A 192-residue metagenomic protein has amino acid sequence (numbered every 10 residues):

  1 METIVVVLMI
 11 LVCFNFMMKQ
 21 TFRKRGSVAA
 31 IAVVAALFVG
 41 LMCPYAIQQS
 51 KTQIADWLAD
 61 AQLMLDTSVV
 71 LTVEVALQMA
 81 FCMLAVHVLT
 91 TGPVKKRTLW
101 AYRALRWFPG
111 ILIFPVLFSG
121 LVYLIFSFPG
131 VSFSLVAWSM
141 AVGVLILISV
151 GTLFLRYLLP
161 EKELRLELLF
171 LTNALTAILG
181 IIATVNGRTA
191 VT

Functional and structural regions predicted by a protein language model:
M1-L8, A32-V33, L65-A80, S134-L145: Alpha-helical transmembrane segments of polytopic membrane proteins
T3-K24: N-terminal signal-anchor/start-transfer transmembrane helix
M18-A36, L159-L171: Alpha-helical transmembrane segments and their helix-start/interface "positive-inside/aromatic belt" motifs in integral
A29-A55, P115: A generic, lipid-embedded transmembrane alpha helix
C43-S50, V116-V122, T176-T192: Hydrophobic alpha-helical transmembrane segments in multi-pass integral membrane proteins
S50-V88: Alpha-helical transmembrane-segment detector that highlights a single hydrophobic TM helix and its immediate
A85-S149: Membrane-proximal helix-loop-helix units in multi-pass membrane proteins
L135, G151-T192: C-terminal transmembrane helix-loop-helix hairpin of multi-pass membrane proteins
